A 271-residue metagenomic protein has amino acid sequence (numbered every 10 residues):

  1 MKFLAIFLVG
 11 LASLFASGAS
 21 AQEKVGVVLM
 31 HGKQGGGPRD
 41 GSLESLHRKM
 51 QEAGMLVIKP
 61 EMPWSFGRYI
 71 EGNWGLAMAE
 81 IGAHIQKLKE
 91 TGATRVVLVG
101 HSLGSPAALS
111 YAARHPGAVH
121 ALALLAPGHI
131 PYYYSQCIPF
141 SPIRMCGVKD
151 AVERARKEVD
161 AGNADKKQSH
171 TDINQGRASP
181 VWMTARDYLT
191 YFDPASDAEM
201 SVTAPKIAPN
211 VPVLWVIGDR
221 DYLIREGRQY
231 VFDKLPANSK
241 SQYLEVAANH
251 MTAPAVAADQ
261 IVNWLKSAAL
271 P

Functional and structural regions predicted by a protein language model:
E23-A53, E61-W64: Short, surface-exposed "cap/lid" segments of acyl-processing enzymes
K33-Q34, G218-Y222, A247-N249: Acidic beta-to-alpha connecting loop that harbors the catalytic carboxylate
E71-T91: Alpha/beta-hydrolase active-site loop
K87, R95-A151: Primarily recognizes the serine-hydrolase "nucleophile elbow" in alpha/beta-hydrolase and SGNH/GDSL folds
L125-T203: Accessory cap/linker subdomain of secreted extracellular hydrolases
I207-P209, W215-I217: Short beta-strand/loop motif that positions the catalytic acidic residue of the alpha/beta-hydrolase fold
Y222-R228, A253: Conserved alpha/beta-hydrolase "acid-adjacent" motif
Q242-P271: Catalytic active-site module of serine/aspartate enzymes centered on a nucleophile-bearing elbow/loop
